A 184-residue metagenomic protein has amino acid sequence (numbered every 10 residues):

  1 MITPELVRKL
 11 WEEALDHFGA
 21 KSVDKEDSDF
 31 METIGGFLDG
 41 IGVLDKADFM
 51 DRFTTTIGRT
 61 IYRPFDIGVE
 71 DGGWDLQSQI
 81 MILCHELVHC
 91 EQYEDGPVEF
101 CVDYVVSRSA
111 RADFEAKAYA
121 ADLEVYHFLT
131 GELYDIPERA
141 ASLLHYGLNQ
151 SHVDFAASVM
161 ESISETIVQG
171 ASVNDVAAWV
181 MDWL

Functional and structural regions predicted by a protein language model:
M1-P64: Auxiliary, metal-adjacent structural segments of Zn-dependent hydrolase domains
T3-W11, I80, C84, R111-E115 (+2 more regions): A structural signal for well-ordered alpha-helical scaffolds and beta->alpha junctions
H17, P97, T130-L133: Surface-exposed helix-capping loop/turn segments at secondary-structure junctions
I57, E70-M81, Q92-D122: Post-HEXXH active-site segment of zinc metalloproteases
D66-G68: Histidine- and/or cysteine-centered catalytic micro-motif in compact active-site loops
H85, H89: Histidine-centered divalent metal-coordination motifs
L123-H127: Sec-exported extracytoplasmic/periplasmic mature domains
E132-L184: Pan-zinc metallopeptidase signature
